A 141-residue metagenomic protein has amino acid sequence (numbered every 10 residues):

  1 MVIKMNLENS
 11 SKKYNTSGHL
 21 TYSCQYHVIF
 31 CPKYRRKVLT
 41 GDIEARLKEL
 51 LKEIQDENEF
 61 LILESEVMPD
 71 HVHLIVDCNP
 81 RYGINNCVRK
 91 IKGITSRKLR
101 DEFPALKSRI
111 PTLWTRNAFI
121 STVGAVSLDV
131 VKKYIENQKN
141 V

Functional and structural regions predicted by a protein language model:
M1-V141: Basic nucleic-acid-binding interfaces
